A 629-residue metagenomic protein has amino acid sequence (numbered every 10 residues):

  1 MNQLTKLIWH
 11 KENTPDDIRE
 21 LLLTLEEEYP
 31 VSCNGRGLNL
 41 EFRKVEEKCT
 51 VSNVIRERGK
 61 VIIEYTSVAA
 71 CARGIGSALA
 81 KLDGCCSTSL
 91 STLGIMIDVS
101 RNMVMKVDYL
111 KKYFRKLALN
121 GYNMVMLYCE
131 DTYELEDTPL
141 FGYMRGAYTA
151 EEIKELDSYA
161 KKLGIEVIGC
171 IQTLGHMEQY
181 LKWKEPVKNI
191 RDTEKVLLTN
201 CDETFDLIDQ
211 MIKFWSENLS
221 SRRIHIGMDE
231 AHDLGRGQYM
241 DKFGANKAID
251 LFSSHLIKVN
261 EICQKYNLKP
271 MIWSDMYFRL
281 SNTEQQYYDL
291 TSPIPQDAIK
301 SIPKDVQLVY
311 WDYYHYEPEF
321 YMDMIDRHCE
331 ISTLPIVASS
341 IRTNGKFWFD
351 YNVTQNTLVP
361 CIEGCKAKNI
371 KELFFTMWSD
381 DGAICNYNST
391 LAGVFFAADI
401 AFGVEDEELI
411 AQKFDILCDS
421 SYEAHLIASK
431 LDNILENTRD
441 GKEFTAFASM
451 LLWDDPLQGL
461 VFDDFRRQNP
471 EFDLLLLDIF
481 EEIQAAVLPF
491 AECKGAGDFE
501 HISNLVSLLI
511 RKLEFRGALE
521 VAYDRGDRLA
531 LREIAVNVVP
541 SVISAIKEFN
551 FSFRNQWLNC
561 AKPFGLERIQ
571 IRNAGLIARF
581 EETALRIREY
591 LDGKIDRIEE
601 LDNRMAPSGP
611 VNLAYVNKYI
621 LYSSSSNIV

Functional and structural regions predicted by a protein language model:
M1-L90, V187, P360: Contiguous, structured surface segment used for ligand recognition
Q3-R36, R115, E155-S158, G164 (+4 more regions): Substrate-binding groove of N-acetylhexosamine-processing glycoside hydrolases
L4, R58-Q264, M271, V337-S339 (+4 more regions): Feature activates predominantly on carbohydrate-active enzymes
K44-E46, L174-G175, E230-D233, M276-R279: Short, internal active-site loops enriched in acidic
E46-C49, V104, Y316: A short acidic, often aromatic-flanked loop/helix-cap motif at beta-alpha or helix-coil junctions that lines enzyme
